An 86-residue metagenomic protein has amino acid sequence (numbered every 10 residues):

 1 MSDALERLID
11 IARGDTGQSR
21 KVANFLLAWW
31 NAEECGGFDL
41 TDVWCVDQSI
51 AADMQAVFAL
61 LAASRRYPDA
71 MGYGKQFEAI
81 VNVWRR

Functional and structural regions predicted by a protein language model:
M1-L27: Short terminal alpha-helical segments
S2-E6, R20, Q48-A52, M71 (+1 more regions): Generic alpha-helical secondary structure signal
A4-R7, F25, D53-L60, Q76-V83: Charge-rich, solvent-exposed alpha-helical interaction surfaces
E6-D10, F38, L61-S64: Generic preference for well-ordered secondary structure
D10-D15, A32-E33, P68-A70: Compositionally biased, low-complexity repeat tracts
T16-G17, W30-G37, Q48-M54, A62 (+1 more regions): Short alpha-helix boundary/capping elements
L40-W44: Soluble extracellular-acting proteins and domains
R65-R86: Low-complexity intrinsically disordered segments
